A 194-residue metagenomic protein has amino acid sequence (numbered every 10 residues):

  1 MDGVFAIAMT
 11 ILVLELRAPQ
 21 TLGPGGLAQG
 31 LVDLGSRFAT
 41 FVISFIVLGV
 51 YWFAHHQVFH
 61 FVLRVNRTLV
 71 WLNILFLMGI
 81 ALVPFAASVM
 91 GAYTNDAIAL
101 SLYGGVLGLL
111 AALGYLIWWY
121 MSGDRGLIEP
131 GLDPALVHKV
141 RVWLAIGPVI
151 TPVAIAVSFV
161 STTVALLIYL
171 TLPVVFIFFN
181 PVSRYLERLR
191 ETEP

Functional and structural regions predicted by a protein language model:
M1-P194: Multi-pass alpha-helical transmembrane bundle typical of ion/small-solute transporters and intramembrane aspartyl
